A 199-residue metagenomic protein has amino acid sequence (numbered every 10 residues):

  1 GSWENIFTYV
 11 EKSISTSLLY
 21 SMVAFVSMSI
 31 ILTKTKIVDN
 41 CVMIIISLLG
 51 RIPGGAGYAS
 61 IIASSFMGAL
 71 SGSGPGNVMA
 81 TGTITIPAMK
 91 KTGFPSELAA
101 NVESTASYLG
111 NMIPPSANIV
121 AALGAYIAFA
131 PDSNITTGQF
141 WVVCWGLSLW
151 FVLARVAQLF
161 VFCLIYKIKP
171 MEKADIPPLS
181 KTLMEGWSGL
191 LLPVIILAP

Functional and structural regions predicted by a protein language model:
G1, D132-P199: Long, contiguous bundles of hydrophobic transmembrane helices that form the permeation core of multi-pass
S2-T92: Membrane-embedded alpha-helical segments and adjacent helix-loop junctions characteristic of multi-pass solute
F7, L98-A99, E103, I176-S180: Cytosolic juxtamembrane amphipathic/interface segments immediately preceding and feeding into a transmembrane helix
S17-F25, A56, S60, S64 (+3 more regions): Hydrophobic alpha-helical transmembrane segments in multi-pass membrane proteins
K34-D39, I52, S73-G74, V78 (+2 more regions): Membrane-interface elements of multi-pass transporters and channels
G50-G57, T83-A100, I135-C144, F162-C163: Hydrophobic alpha-helical transmembrane segments
I61, E103-S104, C144, S148: Residue-level recognition of transmembrane alpha-helices in multi-pass small-molecule transporters/permeases
S64-T81, S96-Q139, R155-L159: Alpha-helical transmembrane segments and, especially, the helix-loop junctions at the ends of these helices
